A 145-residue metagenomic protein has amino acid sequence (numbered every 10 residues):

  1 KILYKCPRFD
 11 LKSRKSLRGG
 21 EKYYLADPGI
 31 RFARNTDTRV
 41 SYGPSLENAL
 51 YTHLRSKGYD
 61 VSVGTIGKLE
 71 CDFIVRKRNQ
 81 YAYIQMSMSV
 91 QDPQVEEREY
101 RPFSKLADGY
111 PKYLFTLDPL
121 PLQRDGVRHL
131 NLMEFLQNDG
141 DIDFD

Functional and structural regions predicted by a protein language model:
K1-Y81: Accessory nucleic acid-recognition modules appended to NTPase machines
K15-S16, C71-I74, L122-D125, D139-D141: Short, solvent-exposed polar/charged micro-motifs at secondary-structure junctions
G29, I74, R78, S87 (+2 more regions): Anionic group-transfer/hydrolysis microenvironments
N35-D37, L54-K57, L106, Y113-P119 (+1 more regions): Short C-terminal domain-edge/linker segments immediately following a structured domain
G64, M88-M133: Catalytic cores of nucleic-acid endonucleases
I84: Conserved beta3 VAIK motif of the Hanks protein kinase fold
L132-D145: Non-catalytic C-terminal interaction segments of nucleic acid-processing enzymes
